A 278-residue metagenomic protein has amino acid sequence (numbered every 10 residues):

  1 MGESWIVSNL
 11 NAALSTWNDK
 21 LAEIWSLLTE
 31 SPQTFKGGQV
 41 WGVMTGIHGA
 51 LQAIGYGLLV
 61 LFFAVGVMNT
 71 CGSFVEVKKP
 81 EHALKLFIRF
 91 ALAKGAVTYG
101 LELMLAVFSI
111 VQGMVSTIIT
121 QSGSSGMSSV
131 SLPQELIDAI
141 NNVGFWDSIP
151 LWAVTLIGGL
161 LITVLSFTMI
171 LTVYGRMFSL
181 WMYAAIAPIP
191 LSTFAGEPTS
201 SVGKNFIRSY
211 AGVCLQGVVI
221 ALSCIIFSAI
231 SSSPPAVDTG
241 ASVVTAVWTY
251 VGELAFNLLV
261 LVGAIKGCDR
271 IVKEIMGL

Functional and structural regions predicted by a protein language model:
M1-L10, P80-G100, G203-V213: Alpha-helical transmembrane segments and their helix-start/interface "positive-inside/aromatic belt" motifs in integral
M1-L58: Binding/recognition "hotspot" determinant
E23-S26, H82-R89, S109, S116 (+5 more regions): Short amphipathic alpha-helical coupling elements at transmembrane boundaries
M44-Q52, L84-I88, L92, N141 (+5 more regions): Alpha-helical membrane-interface segments at transmembrane helix boundaries
A53-V65, I157-G158, I162-T163, L180: Hydrophobic alpha-helical transmembrane segments
L58-K94, I186-S200: Hydrophobic transmembrane alpha-helix segments characteristic of membrane transport and insertion machinery
K94-I186, I220, C224-G277: Non-cytosolic segments of integral membrane proteins
L191-R208, G240, I271-I275: Alpha-helical transmembrane segments
